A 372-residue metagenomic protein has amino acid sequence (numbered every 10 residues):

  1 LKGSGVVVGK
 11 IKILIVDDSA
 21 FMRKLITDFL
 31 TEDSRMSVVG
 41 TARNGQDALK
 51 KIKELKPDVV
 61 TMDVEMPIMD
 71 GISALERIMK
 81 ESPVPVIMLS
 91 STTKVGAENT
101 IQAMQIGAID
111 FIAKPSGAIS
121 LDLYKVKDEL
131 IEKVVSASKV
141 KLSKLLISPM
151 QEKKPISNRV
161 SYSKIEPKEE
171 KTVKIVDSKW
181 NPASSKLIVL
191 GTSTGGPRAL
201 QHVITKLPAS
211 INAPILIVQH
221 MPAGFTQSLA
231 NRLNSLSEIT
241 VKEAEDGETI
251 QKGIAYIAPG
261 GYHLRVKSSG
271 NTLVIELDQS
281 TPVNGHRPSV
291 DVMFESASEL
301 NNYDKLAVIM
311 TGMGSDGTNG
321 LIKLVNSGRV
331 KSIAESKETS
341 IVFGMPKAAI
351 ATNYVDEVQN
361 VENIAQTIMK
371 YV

Functional and structural regions predicted by a protein language model:
K2-I11, A20-T31, R35, Q46-D47 (+3 more regions): Conserved acid/base catalytic micro-environments in cytosolic active-site loops
D17: Conserved acidic carboxylate
R35-R43, K51: Short hydrophobic/Thr-rich beta-strand motif most characteristic of the beta2 strand and flanking loop of CheY-like
L55-T61: Active-site beta3 strand of CheY-like receiver
